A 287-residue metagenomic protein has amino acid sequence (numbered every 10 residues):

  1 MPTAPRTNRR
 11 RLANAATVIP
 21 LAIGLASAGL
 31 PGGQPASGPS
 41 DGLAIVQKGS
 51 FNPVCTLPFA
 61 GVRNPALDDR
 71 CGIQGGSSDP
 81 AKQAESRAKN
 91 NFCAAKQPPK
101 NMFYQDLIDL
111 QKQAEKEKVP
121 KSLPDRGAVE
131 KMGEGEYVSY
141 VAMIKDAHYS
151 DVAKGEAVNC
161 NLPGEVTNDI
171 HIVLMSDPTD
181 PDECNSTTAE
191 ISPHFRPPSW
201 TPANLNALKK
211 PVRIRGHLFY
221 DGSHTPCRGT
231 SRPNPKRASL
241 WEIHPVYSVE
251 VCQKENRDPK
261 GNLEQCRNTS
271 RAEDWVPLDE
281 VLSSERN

Functional and structural regions predicted by a protein language model:
M1-R9: N-terminal secretory signal peptides that target proteins for export/translocation
R11-N14: Short, hydrophobic alpha-helical membrane anchors of single-pass surface/secreted proteins
A16-S27: Bacterial N-terminal signal peptides
L25-S37: Bacterial Sec-dependent signal peptides at the C-terminal "C-region" and cleavage site
A36-N287: OB-fold and OB-like single-stranded nucleic-acid-recognition modules and their adjacent interaction interfaces
